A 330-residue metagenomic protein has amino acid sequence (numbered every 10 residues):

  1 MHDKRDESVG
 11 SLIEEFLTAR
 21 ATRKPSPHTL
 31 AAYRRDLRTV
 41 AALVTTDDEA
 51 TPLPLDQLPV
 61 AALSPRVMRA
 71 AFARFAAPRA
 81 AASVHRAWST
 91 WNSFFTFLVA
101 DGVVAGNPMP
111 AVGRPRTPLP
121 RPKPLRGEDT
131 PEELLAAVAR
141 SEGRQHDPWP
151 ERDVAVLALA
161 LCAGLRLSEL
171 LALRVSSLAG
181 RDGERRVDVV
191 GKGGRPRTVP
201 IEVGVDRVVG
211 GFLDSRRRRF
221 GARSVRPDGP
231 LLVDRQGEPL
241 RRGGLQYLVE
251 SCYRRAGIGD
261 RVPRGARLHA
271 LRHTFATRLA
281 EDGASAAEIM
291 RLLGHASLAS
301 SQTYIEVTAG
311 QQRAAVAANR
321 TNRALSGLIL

Functional and structural regions predicted by a protein language model:
M1-L330: Conserved catalytic core of the tyrosine transesterase superfamily
